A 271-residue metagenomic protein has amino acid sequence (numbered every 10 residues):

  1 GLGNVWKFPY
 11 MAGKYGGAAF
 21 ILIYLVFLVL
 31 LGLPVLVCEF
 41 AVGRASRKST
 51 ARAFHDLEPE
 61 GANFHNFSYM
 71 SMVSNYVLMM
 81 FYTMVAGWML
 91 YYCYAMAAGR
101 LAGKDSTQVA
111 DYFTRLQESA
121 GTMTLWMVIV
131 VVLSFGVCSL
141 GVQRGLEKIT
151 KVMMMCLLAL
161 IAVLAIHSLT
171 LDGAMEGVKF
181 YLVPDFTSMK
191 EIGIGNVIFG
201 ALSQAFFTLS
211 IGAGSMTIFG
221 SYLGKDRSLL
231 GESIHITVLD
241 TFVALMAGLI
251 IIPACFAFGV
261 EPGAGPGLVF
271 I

Functional and structural regions predicted by a protein language model:
G1-F27, E176, G214-G220, E232-I234 (+1 more regions): Transmembrane helix-boundary motif of multi-pass solute transporters/channels
L2, G32-L36, R44, Y76-G87 (+4 more regions): Transmembrane alpha-helical segments of multi-pass membrane transport proteins and ion-pumping complexes
M11-Y15, A45-M70, T83-Q143, D172-F199 (+1 more regions): Inter-helical loop and helix-membrane interface segments of multi-pass membrane transporters/permeases
A19-Y24, D56, N63-M70, R227-I236: Membrane-interface alpha-helices at helix entry/exit sites of multi-pass transporters
I23-P59, A254, F258: Juxtamembrane transmembrane-helix boundary signature
Y24-L33, S74-A97, W126-L140, M155-S168 (+1 more regions): Hydrophobic core segments of alpha-helical transmembrane domains in multi-pass membrane transport and ion-translocation
L28-F40, T50-R52, V130-S139, A213-G220: Central hydrophobic cores of alpha-helical transmembrane segments in multi-pass inner-membrane proteins across all
E147, K151-I271: Membrane-embedded translocation segments of transport machinery
